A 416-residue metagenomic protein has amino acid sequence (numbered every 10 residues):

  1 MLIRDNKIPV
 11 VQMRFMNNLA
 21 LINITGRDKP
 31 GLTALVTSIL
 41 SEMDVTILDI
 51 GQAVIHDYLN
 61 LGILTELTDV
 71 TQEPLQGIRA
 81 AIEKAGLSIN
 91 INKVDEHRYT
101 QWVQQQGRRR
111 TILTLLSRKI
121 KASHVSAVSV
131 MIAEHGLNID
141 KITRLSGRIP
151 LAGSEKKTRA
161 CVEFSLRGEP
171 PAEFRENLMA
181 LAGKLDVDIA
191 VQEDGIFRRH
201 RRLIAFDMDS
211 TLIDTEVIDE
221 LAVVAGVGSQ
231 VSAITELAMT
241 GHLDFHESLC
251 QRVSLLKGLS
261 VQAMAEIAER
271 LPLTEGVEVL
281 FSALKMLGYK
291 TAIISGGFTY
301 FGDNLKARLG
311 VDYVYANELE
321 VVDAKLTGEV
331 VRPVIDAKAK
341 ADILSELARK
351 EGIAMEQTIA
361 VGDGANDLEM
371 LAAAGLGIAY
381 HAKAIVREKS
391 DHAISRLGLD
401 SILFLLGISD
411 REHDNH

Functional and structural regions predicted by a protein language model:
M1-F15: N-terminal amphipathic/basic-hydrophobic helices that include classical n-h-c signal peptides and signal-anchor
R14-R201: A conserved regulatory-domain signal marking ACT and ACT-like small-molecule sensing domains and adjacent regulatory
R27, G31, D69, E73 (+9 more regions): Conserved active-site and cofactor/substrate-binding residues in soluble primary-metabolism enzymes
L32, H124-S126, L212-T215, D367-M370: Short glycine/serine/threonine-rich phosphate/pyrophosphate-binding segments that cradle anionic phosphate groups
I196-H246, C250: Active-site neighborhood of HAD-like aspartate-dependent phosphohydrolases
L237, C250-G258, A268: Long, charge-rich alpha-helical interaction segments
G258-H416: C-terminal cap/substrate-recognition subdomain and adjoining C-terminal extension of metal-dependent phosphatase-like
